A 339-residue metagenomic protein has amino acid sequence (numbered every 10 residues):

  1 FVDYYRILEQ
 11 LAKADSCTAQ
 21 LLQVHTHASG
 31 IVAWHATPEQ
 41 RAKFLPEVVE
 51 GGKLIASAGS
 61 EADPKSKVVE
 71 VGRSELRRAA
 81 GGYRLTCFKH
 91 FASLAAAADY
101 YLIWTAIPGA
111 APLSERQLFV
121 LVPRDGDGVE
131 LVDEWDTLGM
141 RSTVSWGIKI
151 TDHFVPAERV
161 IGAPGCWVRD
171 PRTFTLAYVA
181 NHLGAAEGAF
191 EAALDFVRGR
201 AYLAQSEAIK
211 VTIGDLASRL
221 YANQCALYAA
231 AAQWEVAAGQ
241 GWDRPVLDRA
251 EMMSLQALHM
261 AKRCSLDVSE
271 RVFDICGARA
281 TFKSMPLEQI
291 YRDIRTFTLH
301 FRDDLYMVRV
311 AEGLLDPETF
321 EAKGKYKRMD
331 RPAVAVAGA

Functional and structural regions predicted by a protein language model:
F1-S93: Glycine-rich flavin
I7, A28, L85-C87, V120 (+4 more regions): Buried hydrophobic positions in well-ordered alpha/beta secondary-structure cores of metabolic enzymes
F88-E130: A short core secondary-structure module
H90-A95, F174-Y178, F297-H300: Glycine-rich phosphate/pyrophosphate-binding beta-alpha loops
W135-Y221: Glycine-rich beta->alpha junctions and the first turn(s) of the following alpha-helix
G184, G214-Y221, L255, H259-L266 (+2 more regions): Generic structural signal for well-ordered, non-transmembrane alpha-helical segments in soluble/cytosolic regions
A222-M260, F273-T281: C-terminal helix-coil-helix/basic helical segment that borders enzyme active sites and/or dimer interfaces and provides
C276-A339: Glycine-rich phosphate/cofactor-binding loops in nucleotide/flavin-utilizing enzymes
